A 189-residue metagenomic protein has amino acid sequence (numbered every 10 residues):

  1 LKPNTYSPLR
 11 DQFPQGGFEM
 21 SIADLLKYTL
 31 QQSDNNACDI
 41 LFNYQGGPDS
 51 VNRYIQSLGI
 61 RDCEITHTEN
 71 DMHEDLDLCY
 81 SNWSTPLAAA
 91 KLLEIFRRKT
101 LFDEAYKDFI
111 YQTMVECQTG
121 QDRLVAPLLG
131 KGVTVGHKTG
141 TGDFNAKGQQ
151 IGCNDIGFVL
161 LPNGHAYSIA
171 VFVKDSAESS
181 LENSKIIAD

Functional and structural regions predicted by a protein language model:
L1-Q15: Short, glycine/proline-biased beta-turn/loop segments that scaffold the active-site neighborhood
S7-P8, L58, D62, C117: A short secondary-structure junction motif
L9, I65, L124: Short clusters of hydrophobic/aromatic residues that line enzyme substrate/ligand-binding pockets
F18, L26, D39-L101: Mid-domain, small-residue-enriched loop/turn segments at the edges of structured enzyme/sensor domains
N43-Y44, P48-D49, K91-R123, P127-V133 (+1 more regions): Structured C-terminal helix/loop/strand segments within mature extracytoplasmic catalytic/sensor domains
